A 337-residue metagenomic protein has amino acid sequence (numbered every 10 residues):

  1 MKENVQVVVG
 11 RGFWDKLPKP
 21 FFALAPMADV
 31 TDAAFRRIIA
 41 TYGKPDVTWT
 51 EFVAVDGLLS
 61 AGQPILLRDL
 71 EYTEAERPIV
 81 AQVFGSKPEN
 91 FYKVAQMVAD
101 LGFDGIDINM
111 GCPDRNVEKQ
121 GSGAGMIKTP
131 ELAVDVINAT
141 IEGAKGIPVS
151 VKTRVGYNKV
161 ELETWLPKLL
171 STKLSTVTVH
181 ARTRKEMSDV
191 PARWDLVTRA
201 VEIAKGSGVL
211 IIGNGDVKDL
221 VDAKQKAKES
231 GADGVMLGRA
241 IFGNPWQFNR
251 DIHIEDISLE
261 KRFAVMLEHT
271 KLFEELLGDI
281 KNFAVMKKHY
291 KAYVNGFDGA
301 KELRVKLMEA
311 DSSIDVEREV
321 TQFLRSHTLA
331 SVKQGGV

Functional and structural regions predicted by a protein language model:
M1-P18, F22-A23, A28, A34 (+6 more regions): Alpha/beta catalytic cores of nucleotide-metabolism and tRNA/nucleoside-modifying enzymes
K2-R11, P18, M27-M97: Glycine-rich, positively charged N-terminal anion/phosphate-binding segment
F22-P26, T48-T50, I79-V83, I106 (+4 more regions): Hydrophobic faces of well-ordered beta-strands that scaffold small-molecule active sites in alpha/beta enzyme cores
M27-D29, V53-V55, F84-S86, G111-P113 (+4 more regions): Active-site beta-loop-alpha junctions enriched in small/polar residues
T41, Y92-I106, M110-Q120, E131-I211: Alpha/beta enzyme core
Q63-P64, E71-T73, R115-M126: An active-site metal/cofactor-coordinating segment within enzyme catalytic domains
I65, G121-I127, E186, I252-E255: Short glycine-enriched, charge-decorated loop/helix-capping segments at active-site entrances that position
G85, I127, E131, P191 (+1 more regions): Conserved phosphate-coordination/catalytic loops
